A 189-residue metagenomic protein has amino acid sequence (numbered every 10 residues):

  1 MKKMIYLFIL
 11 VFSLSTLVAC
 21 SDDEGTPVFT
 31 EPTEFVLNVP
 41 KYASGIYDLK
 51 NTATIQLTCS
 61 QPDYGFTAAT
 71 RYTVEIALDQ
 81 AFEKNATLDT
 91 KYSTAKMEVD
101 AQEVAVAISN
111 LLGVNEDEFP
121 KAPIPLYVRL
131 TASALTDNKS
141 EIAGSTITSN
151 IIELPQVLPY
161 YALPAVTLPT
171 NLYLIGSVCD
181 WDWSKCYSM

Functional and structural regions predicted by a protein language model:
K2-I5, I9-G45, S145, S149-A165: Bacterial Sec-dependent N-terminal signal peptides
D48-T67: Conserved aromatic anchor
K50-A53, P159-L174: Compositionally biased low-complexity segments at domain edges in trafficked proteins and select soluble regulators
Q61-D63, I76, A132: Hydrophobic beta-strand positions in extracellular immunoglobulin-like domains
R71-P125, T136: Recognizes extended acidic, P/S/T-rich segments that occur within or adjacent to Ig-like beta-sandwich modules
Y127-S133: Extracellular recognition modules
S133-G144: Short, solvent-exposed loop/turn segments at the edges of extracellular beta-sandwich modules
V166-M189: Aromatic-rich carbohydrate-binding modules that target alpha-glucans
